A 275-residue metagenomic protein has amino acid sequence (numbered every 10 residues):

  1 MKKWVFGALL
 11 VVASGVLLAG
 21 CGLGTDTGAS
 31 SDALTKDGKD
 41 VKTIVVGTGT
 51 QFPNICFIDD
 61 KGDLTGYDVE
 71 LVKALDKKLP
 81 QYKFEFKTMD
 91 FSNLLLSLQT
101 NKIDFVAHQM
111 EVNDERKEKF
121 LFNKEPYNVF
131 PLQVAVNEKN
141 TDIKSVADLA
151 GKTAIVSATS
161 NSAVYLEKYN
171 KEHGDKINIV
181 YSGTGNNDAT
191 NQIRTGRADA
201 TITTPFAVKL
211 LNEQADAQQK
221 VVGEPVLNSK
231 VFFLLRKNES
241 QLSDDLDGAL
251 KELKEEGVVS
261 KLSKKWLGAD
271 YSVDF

Functional and structural regions predicted by a protein language model:
L23-S31, T35, Y82-E85, N161-V180 (+2 more regions): Ligand-binding clefts/hinges and TM-proximal coupling segments of bilobed small-molecule sensing domains
G28-Q109: Extracytoplasmic small-molecule ligand-binding "clamshell" domains of the periplasmic binding protein/Venus flytrap
S31-D37, N137-A154: Flexible hinge/capping segments at coil-to-helix
I44-T48, T65, V146-A163: Short loop->beta-strand "edge-of-pocket" segments that line small-molecule binding or catalytic clefts across diverse
T50, N128-V136, P205, N212-K251 (+1 more regions): Periplasmic-binding protein-like
F84-L98, T141, I179-N191, L227-S229: Short helix-initiation/N-cap motifs at beta->coil->alpha
E85-A147: Acidic, polar ligand-binding/catalytic clefts
N93, M110-K119, Y165-N170, N191-N228: A ligand-binding cleft/hinge motif common to bilobed small-molecule-binding domains
